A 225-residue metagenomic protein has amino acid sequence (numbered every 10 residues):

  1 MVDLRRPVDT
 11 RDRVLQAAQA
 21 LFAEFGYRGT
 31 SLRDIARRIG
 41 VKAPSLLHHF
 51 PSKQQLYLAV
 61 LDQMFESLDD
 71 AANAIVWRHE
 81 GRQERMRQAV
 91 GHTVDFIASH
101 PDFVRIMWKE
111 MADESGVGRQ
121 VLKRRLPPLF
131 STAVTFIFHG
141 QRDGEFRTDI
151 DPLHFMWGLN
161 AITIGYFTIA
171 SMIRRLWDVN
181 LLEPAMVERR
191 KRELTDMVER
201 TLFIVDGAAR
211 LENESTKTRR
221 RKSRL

Functional and structural regions predicted by a protein language model:
V2, R13, L21-Q55, A59-V60: Helix-turn-helix
T10-Q19, I35, V60-M64, L68 (+1 more regions): Generic hydrophobic, amphipathic alpha-helix propensity
V14-F22, T93, V198: Short hydrophobic clusters on alpha-helical segments that form packing/core surfaces in small helical domains
L15, Y57, L61, F65 (+4 more regions): Amphipathic, non-transmembrane alpha-helical scaffold segments
A59, N73-R105, P152-M156, E188-K191: Hydrophobic alpha-helical connector segments
R87-Q88, Q120-R125, R142-G158, R189 (+1 more regions): All-alpha amphipathic helical-bundle segments outside canonical DNA-binding/catalytic cores that form hydrophobic
D95-S99, P127-D143, A161-L225: C-terminal peripheral helix-coil segments that are non-catalytic and often amphipathic
A98-Q120, A170-W177: Amphipathic alpha-helical segments used for helix-helix packing
